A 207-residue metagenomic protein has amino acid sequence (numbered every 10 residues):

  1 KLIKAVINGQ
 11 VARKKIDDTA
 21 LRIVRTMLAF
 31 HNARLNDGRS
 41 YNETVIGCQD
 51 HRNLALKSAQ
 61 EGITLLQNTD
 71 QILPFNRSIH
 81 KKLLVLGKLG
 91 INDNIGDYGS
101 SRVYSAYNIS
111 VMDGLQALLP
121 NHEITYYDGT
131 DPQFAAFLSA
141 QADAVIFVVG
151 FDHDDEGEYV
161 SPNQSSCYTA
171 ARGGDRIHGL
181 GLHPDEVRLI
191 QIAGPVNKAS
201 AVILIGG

Functional and structural regions predicted by a protein language model:
K1-R13, V45-Q49, N53-G207: C-terminal non-catalytic regions of proteins with extracellular/luminal or membrane-system context
L2-L35, E43: Long, well-ordered, tryptophan-enriched scaffold segments
L35-S40, F75-N76: Conserved beta-strand positions in repeat-built beta-propeller and related beta-rich domains
